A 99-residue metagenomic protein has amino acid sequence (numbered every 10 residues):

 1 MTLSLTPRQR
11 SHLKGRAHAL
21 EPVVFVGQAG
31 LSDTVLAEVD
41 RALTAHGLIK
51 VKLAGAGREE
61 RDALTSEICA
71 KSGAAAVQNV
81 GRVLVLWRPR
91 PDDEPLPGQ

Functional and structural regions predicted by a protein language model:
T2-Q99: Positively charged, polar, low-complexity stretches
